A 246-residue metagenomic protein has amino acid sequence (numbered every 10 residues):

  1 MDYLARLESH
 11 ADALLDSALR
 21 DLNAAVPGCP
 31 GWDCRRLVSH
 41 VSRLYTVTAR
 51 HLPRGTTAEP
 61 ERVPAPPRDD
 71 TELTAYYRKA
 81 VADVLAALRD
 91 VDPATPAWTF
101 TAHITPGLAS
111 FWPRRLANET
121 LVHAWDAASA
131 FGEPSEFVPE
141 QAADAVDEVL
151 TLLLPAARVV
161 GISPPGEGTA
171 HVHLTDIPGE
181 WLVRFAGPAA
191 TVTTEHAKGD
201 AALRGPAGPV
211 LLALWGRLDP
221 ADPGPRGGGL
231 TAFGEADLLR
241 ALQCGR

Functional and structural regions predicted by a protein language model:
M1-L15, R240-R246: Actinobacteria-biased recognition of intrinsically disordered, low-complexity terminal regions
H10, L14, L44, L73-A80 (+1 more regions): Alpha-helical packing segments of well-folded alpha/beta enzyme cores
D12, R20-P60, H103-V160, V210: Short, contiguous alpha-helical
A58-T71: Glycine-/proline-rich flexible loop or hinge segments
A75-A124: Hydrophobic alpha-helical segments and helix pairs
V149-L182: A glycine-rich beta-turn/hairpin centered on an aromatic-Pro dipeptide
H173-G208: Acidic/His-leaning functional-site neighborhoods
H196-R246: C-terminal interaction segments
